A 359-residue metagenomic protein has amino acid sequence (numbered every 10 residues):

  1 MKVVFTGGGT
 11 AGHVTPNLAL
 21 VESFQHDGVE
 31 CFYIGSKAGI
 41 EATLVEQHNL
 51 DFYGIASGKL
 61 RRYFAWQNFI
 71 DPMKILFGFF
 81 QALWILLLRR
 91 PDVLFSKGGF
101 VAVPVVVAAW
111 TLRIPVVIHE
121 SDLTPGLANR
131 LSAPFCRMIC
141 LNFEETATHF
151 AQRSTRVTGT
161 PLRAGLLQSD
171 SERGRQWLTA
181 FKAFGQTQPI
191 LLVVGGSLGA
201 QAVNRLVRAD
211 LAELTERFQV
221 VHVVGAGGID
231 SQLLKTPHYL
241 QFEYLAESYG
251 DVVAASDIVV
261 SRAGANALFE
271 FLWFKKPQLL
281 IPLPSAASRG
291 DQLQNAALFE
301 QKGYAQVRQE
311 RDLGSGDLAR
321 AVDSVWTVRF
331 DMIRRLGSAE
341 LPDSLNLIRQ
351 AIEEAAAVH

Functional and structural regions predicted by a protein language model:
K2, E30, I40, D51 (+1 more regions): Active-site-proximal region of nucleotide-activated glycan assembly enzymes, centered on histidine/acidic-rich loops
K2-G8, Q25-K74, T158, R311: Conserved nucleotide-sugar phosphate-binding/catalytic loop shared by glycosyltransferases and other
H13-F24: Short amphipathic alpha-helix
G39, L44-H48, S171-V259, L293-A297 (+1 more regions): Donor-nucleotide binding loops and adjacent catalytic segments primarily of GT-B fold Leloir glycosyltransferases
F64-V93, T111: An amphipathic, basic-hydrophobic alpha-helix
P91-V93, F242, A254-F269, K276-P277: Acidic donor-binding loop of glycosyltransferase active sites
K302-F330: C-terminal "capping" alpha-helix adjacent to the active site of nucleotide-linked donor transferases in cell-envelope
V328-P342: A short, well-ordered alpha-helix in the C-terminal region of glycosyltransferases
